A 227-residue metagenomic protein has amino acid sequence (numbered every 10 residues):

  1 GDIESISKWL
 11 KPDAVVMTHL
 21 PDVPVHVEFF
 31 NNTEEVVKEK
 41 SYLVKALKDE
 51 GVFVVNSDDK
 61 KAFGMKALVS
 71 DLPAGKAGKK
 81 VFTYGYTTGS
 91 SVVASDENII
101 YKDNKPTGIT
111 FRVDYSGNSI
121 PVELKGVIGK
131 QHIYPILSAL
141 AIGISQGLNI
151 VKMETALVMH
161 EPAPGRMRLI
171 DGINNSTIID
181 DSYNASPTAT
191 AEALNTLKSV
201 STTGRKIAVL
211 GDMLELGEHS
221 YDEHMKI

Functional and structural regions predicted by a protein language model:
G1-M65, E215, M225: Flexible active-site lid/hinge loop adjacent to a nucleotide/diphosphate and Mg2+-phosphate binding pocket
G1-V25, F63-P121, A163-P164: Extended acidic/charged loop-beta regions that coordinate divalent cations and stabilize anionic phosphate/carboxylate
S5-K8, K105-T107, S116-I227: Nucleotide phosphate-binding/pyrophosphate-handling subdomain across enzymes that bind or process nucleotide phosphates
I6, T18, V36, V54 (+6 more regions): Residue-level signal for inorganic ion chemistry
L20-D22, D58-K61, Y86-S90, G126-I128 (+2 more regions): Glycine-rich beta-alpha junction loops
K40, G85-T88, D96-N98, L124-I128 (+2 more regions): Short, well-ordered turn and helix-capping elements at secondary-structure junctions
L47-V52, P73-K80, G204: A short helix->loop->beta-strand "cap" motif at the edges of active sites that frequently abuts
V55-S57, G85, D171: Short loop/edge segments at beta-strand edges and connector loops that shape dinucleotide/nucleotide cofactor-binding
